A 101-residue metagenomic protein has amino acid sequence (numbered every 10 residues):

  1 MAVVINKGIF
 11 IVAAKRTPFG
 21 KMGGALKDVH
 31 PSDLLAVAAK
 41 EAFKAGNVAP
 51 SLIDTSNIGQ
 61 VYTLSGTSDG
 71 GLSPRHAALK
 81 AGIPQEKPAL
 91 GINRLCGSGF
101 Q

Functional and structural regions predicted by a protein language model:
M1, N57-V61: Short intrinsically disordered, low-complexity coil segments enriched in acidic
A2-S32, E41: Condensing-enzyme catalytic core mediating Claisen C-C bond formation in acyl metabolism
P18, E41-A49, K80-P84: Change "in soluble alpha/beta enzymes" to "in soluble alpha/beta proteins
A25, V29-P31, S51, L79 (+1 more regions): Active-site loop-to-helix "anion-binding N-cap" substructures in soluble metabolic enzymes
S32-N47, S73-A77: Short, well-ordered amphipathic alpha-helical segments that serve as non-catalytic structural scaffolds within diverse
A49-N57, Q85-P88: Short acidic capping loops at alpha-helix termini that bridge into adjacent secondary structure
Y62-Q101: Conserved catalytic cysteine-centered active-site region of acyl-thioester-dependent Claisen-condensing enzymes
